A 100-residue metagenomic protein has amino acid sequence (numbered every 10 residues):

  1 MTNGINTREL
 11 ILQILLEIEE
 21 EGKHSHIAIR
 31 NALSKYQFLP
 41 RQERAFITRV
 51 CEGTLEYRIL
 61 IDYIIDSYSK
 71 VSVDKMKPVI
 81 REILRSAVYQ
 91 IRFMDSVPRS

Functional and structural regions predicted by a protein language model:
M1-S100: Class I Rossmann-like S-adenosyl-L-methionine
